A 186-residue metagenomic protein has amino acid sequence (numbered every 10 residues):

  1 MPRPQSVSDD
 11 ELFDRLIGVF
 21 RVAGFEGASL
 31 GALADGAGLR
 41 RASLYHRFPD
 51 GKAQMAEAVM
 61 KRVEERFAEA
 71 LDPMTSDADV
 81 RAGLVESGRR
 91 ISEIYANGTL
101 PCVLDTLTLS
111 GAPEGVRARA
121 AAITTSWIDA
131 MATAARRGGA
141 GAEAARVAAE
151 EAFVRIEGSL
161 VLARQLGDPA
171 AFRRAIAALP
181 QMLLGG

Functional and structural regions predicted by a protein language model:
M1-V7: N-terminal intrinsically disordered/low-complexity leader segments
E11, R15, V19-A58: Helix-turn-helix
A56, G83-E86, Y95-G115: Amphipathic alpha-helical segments used for helix-helix packing
M60-R66: Short, basic, alpha-helical segments at the C-terminal edge of helix-turn-helix-like DNA-binding modules
A68, P113-G139, V147, A177-L184: Amphipathic alpha-helical packing segments from all-alpha helical-bundle domains
L71-L100, A149-A152: Hydrophobic alpha-helical connector segments
I94, T106-L109, T133, F153-A171 (+1 more regions): Amphipathic C-terminal alpha-helical segment
